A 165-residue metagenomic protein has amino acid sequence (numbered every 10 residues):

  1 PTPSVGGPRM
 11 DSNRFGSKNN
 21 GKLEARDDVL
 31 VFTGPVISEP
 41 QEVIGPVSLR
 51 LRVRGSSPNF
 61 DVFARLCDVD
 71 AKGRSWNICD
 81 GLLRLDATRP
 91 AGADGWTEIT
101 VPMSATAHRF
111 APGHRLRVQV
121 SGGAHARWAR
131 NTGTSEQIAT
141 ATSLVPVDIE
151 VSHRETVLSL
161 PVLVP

Functional and structural regions predicted by a protein language model:
P1-P165: Glycine/threonine-rich phosphate-binding loop and adjacent beta-strand/alpha-helix elements that clamp
